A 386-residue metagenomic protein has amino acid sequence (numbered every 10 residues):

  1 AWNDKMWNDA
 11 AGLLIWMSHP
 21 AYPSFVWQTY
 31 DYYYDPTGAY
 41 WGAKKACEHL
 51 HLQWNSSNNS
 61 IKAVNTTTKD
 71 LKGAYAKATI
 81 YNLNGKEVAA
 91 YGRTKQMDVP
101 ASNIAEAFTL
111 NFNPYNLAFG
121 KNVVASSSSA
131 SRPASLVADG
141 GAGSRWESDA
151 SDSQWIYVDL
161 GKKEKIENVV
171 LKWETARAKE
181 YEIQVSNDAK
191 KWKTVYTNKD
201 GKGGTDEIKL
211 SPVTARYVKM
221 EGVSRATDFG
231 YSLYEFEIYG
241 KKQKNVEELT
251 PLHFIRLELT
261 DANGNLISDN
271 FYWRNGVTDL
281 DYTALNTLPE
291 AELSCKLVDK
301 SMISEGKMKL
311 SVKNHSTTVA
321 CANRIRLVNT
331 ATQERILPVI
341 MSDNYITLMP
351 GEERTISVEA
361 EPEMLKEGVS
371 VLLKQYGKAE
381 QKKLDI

Functional and structural regions predicted by a protein language model:
A1-A118, N168, G240-D343, M349-V358 (+1 more regions): Carbohydrate-binding surfaces of carbohydrate-active enzymes
G73-A74, E174-E182, T250-P251: Short coil-to-beta strand junction motifs in C2/discoidin
Q96-D98, I104-T109, K199-D206, S211-P212: Aromatic- and Gly/Pro-enriched, solvent-exposed loop/edge beta-strand patches characteristic of beta-rich domains
N113-K163, K172-E180, N187, K191 (+4 more regions): Disordered, acidic Ser/Thr/Pro-rich linker "stalks" and the adjacent N-terminal cap of the next globular domain
E221-F229: Short beta-strand-plus-loop segments that form exposed binding edges in beta-rich domains
Y231-E237, W273-N275, Y376-L384: Glycine/proline-rich low-complexity spacer/linker segments in large multi-domain proteins
